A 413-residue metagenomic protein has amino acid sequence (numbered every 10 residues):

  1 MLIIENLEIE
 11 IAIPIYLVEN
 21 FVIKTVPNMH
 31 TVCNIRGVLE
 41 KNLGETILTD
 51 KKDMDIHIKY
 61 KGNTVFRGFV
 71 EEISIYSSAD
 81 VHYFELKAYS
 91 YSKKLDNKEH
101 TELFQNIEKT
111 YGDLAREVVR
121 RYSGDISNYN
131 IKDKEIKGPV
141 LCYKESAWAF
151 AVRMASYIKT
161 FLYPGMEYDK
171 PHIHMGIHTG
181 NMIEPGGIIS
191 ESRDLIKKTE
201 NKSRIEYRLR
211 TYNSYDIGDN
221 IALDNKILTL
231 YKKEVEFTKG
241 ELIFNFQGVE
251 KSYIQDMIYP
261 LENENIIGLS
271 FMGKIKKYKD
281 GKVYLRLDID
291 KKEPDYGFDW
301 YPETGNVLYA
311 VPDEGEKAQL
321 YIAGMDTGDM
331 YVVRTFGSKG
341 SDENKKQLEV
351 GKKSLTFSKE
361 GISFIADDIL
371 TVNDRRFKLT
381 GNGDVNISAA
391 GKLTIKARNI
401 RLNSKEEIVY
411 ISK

Functional and structural regions predicted by a protein language model:
M1-T49, Y89-K93, T160-Y163, E167 (+3 more regions): Juxtamembrane "anchor/assembly" segments of surface/extracellular structural proteins
G44-I126, P139-V140, A155: Surface-exposed cap/loop segments at beta↔alpha junctions
T46-I58, N213-L223, E316-A318: Short coil-to-beta transition motif at edge beta-strands of beta-rich domains
N63-F69, K226-V235, M325-T335: Short, Lys/Arg- and Gly-enriched loop/turn segments at beta-strand edges
S74-Y89, E236-V249, V283-L285, D342-K346: Short, solvent-exposed secondary-structure boundary/capping segments
Y83, S90-S92, N130-D194, D329-T335: Short beta-strand-centered interaction patches in the first periplasmic/extracellular domains of large envelope
M154, F161-P164, Y212-S214, K274-K279 (+2 more regions): Right-handed beta-helix
K198-D290, F298-P302, V307, Y321: Long, charge-dense accessory insertions within large macromolecular proteins
